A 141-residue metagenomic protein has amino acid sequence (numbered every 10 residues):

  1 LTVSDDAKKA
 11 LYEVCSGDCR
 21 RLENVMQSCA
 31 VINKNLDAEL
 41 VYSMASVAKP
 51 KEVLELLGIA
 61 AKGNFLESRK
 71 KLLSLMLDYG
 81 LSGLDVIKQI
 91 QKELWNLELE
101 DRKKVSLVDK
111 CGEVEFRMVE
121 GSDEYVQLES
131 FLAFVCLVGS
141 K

Functional and structural regions predicted by a protein language model:
L1-D5, R20-E23, I32-E39, K51 (+2 more regions): Short, structured loop/turn "capping" segments at alpha-beta junctions
D6-R20, V41-V47, L56-K62, L75-L77 (+1 more regions): A short helix-loop-helix "switch/interaction" segment in the helical subdomain of ASCE P-loop NTPases
K8, A38, Y42, P50 (+2 more regions): Generic, low-specificity signal for short hydrophobic/alpha-helical stretches with a mild N-terminal bias, encompassing
K8-V14, R20-K34, E55-G58, R69-S74 (+1 more regions): C-terminal helical "lid" of AAA+/P-loop NTPase domains
M26-E55, K88, K103-D109: Conserved C-terminal helix/linker of AAA+ ATPases
L56-K141: Helix-rich C-terminal "collar"/helical-bundle subdomain used as an assembly and partner-interaction module in RFC-like
